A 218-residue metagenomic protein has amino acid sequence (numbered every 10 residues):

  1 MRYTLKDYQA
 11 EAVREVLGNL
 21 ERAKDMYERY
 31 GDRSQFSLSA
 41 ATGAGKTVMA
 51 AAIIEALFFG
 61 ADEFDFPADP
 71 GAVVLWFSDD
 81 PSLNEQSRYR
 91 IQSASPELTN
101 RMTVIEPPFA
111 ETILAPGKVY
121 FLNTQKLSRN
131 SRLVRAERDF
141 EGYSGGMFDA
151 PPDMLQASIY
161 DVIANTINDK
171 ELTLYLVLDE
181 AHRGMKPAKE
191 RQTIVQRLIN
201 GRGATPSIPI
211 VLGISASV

Functional and structural regions predicted by a protein language model:
M1-V218: RecA-like P-loop NTPase motor core of helicase/translocase proteins
